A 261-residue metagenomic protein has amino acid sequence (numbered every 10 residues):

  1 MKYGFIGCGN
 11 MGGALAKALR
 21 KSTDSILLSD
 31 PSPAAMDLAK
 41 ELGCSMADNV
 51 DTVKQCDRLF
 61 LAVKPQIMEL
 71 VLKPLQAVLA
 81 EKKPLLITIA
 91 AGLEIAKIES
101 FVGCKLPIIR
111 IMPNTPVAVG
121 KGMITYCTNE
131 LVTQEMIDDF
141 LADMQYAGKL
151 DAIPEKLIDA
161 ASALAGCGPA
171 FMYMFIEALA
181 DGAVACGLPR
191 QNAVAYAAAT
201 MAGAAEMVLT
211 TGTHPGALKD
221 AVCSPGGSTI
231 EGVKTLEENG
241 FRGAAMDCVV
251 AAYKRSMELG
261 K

Functional and structural regions predicted by a protein language model:
M1, D24, C44, P84 (+2 more regions): A structural micro-motif
M1-K54, R58, G122, V184-C186: NAD(P)+-binding Rossmann beta1-loop-alpha1 motif at the extreme N-terminus of oxidoreductases
L15-A16, P33, L42, V50-Y126 (+1 more regions): Rossmann-like NAD(P)(H) cofactor-binding subdomain of soluble oxidoreductases
M36, V53, M68, P189-Y196 (+2 more regions): Small-residue helix-packing motif on alpha-helices
K97, F101-P107, M123-A161, Y173-T210 (+1 more regions): Internal alpha-helical scaffold of NAD(P)-dependent oxidoreductase catalytic cores
I108-I109, I158-A163, P215-D220: Short pre-catalytic strand/loop immediately N-terminal to key active-site residues, enriched for Gly-Thr
G168: Aromatic-residue-lined binding/catalytic grooves and analogous aromatic/hydrophobic interfacial grooves in multimeric
A198-K261: NAD(P)-dependent Rossmann-like dehydrogenase/reductase catalytic/cofactor-binding core
